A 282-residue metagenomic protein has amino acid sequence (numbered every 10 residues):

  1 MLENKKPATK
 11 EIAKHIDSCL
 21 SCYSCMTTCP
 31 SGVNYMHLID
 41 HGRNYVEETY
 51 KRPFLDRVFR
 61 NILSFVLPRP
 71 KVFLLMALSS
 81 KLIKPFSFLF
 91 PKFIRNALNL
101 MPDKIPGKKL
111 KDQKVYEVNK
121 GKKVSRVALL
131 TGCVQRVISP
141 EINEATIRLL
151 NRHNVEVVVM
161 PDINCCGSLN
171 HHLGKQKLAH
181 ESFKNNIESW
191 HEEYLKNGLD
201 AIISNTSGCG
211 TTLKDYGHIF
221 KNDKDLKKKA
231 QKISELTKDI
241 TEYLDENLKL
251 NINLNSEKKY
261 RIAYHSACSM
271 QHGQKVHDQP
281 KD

Functional and structural regions predicted by a protein language model:
M1, A13, L20-Y45, T212: Iron-sulfur cluster-binding cysteine motifs and their immediate structural context in ferredoxin-like electron-transfer
M1-K10, K123, P140-E141: Short, charged low-complexity linear segments at domain edges
K6-I16, N151-H153: Short, intrinsically disordered, charge-biased short linear motifs at domain edges
I12-S18, C22, V159, R261: Residue-level signal for mature regions of secreted extracellular proteins and peptides
Y35-D282: Iron-sulfur cluster-binding electron-transfer modules in prokaryotic oxidoreductases
